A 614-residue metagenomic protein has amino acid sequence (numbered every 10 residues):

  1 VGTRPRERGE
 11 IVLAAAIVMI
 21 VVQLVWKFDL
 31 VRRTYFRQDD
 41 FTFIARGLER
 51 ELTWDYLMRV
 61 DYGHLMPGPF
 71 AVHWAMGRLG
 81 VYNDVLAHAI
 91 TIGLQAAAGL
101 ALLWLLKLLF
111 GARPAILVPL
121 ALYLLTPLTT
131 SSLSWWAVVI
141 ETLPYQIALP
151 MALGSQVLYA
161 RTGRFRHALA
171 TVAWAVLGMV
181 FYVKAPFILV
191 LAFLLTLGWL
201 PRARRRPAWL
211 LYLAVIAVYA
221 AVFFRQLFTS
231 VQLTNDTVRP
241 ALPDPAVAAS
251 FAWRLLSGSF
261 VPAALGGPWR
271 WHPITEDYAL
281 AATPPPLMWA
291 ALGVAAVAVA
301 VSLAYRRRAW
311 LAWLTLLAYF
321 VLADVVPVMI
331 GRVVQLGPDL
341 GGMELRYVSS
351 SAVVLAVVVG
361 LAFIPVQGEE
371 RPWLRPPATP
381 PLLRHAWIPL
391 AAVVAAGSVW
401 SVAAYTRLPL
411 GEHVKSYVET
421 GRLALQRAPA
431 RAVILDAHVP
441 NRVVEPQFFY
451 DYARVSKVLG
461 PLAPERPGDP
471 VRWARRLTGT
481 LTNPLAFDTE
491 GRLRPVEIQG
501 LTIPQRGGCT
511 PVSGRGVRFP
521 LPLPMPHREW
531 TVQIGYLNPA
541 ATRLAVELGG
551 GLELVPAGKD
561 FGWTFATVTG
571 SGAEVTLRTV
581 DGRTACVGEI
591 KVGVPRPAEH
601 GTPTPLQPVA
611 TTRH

Functional and structural regions predicted by a protein language model:
G2-R59, G63-H64, G68, H73 (+9 more regions): Intrinsically disordered, polar/acidic, low-complexity terminal segments
D29, L79, L109, L125 (+4 more regions): Transmembrane helix irregularities
T34, D61, L65, L86-G93 (+4 more regions): Membrane-embedded glycan-lipid processing machinery
P114-L133, L143-M151, H167-V172: Membrane-embedded helix bundles of polyisoprenyl
L158-V176: Short hydrophobic alpha-helices at membrane interfaces in multi-pass membrane enzymes
F187-A217: Perimembrane helix-loop-helix junctions
R307-L336: Transmembrane alpha-helix segments characteristic of polytopic inner-membrane glycan-assembly/cell-envelope
Q335-Q367: Hydrophobic/aromatic-rich transmembrane helices and adjacent perimembrane loops
